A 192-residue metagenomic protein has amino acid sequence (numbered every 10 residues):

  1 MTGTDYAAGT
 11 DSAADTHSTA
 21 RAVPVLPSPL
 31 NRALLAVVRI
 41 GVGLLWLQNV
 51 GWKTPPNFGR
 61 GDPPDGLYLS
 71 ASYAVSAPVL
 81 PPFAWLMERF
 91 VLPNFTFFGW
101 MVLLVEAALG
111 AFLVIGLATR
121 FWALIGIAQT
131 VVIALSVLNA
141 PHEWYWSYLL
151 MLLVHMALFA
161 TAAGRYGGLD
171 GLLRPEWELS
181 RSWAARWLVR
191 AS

Functional and structural regions predicted by a protein language model:
M1-A108, I115-S192: Extended, low-polarity transmembrane helix blocks
